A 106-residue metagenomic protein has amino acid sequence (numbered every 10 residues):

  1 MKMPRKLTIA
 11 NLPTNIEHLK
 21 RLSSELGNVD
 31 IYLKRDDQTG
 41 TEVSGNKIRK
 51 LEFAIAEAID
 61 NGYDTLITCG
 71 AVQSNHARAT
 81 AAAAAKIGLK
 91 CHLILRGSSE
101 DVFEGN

Functional and structural regions predicted by a protein language model:
M1-N106: PLP-dependent amino-acid enzyme catalytic core
